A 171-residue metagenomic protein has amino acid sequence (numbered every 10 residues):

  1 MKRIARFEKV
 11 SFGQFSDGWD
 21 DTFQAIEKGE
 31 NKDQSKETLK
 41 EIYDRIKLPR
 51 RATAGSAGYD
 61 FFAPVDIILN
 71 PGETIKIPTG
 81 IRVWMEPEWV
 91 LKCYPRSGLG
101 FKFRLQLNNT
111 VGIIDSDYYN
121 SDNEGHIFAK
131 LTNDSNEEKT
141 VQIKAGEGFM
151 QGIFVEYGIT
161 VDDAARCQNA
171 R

Functional and structural regions predicted by a protein language model:
M1-R171: Non-catalytic terminal segments and appended small domains
